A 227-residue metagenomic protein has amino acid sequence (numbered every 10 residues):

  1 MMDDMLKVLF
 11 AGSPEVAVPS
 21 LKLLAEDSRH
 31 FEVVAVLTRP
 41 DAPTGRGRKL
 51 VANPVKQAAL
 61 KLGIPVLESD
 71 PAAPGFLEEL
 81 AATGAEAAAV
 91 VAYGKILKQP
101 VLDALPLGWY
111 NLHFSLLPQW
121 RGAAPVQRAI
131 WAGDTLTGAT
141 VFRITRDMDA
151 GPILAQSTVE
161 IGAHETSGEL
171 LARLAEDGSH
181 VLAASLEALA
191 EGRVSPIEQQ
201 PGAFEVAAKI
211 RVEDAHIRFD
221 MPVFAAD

Functional and structural regions predicted by a protein language model:
M2-R46: N-terminal Rossmann-like dinucleotide-binding module
R29, L62, A104-L105: Short, structured coil segments at secondary-structure junctions
A35, E68, L154-A155: A structural microfeature
A42-K61: N-terminal beta-loop-helix "entrance" segment that forms/cooperates in small-molecule cofactor or anionic ligand
P65-F76: Glycine-rich, highly charged phosphate/nucleotide-binding loops
P74-G84: Short amphipathic alpha-helix with an adjacent loop that forms part of the alpha/beta core around
A87-V206: Donor/substrate-binding cores of folate-linked one-carbon enzymes
P201-D227: Internal anion-binding site segments
